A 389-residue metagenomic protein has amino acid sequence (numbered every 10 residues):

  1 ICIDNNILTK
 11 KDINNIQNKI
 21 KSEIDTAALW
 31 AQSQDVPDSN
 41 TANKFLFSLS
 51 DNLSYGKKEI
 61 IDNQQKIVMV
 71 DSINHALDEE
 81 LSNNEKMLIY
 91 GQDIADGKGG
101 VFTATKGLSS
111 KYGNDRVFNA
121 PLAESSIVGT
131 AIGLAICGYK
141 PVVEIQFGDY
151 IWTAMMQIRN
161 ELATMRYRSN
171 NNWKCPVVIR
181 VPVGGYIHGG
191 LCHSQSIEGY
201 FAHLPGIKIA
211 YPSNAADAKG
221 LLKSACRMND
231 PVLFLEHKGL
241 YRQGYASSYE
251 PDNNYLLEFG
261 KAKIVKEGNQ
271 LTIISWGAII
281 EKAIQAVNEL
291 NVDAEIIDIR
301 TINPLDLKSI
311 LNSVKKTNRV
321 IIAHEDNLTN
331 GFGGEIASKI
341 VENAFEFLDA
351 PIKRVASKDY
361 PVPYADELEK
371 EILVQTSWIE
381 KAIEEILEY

Functional and structural regions predicted by a protein language model:
I1-S33, T103-G107, K111, W173-C175 (+3 more regions): Thiamine diphosphate
I7-L8, T26-P37, S82, K86-M87 (+1 more regions): Intrinsically disordered or highly flexible coil/loop and linker segments, enriched in small and charged/polar residues
N14, S39, G99, C137-P141 (+3 more regions): Ubiquitous "structural anchor" signal
N18, S22-I60: Terminal amphipathic helices with adjacent charged low-complexity linkers/tails
P37-N43, R168-N170, T376-E380: Short alpha-helical linear motifs
N43-L235, G239-L240, K370-E371: Thiamine diphosphate
